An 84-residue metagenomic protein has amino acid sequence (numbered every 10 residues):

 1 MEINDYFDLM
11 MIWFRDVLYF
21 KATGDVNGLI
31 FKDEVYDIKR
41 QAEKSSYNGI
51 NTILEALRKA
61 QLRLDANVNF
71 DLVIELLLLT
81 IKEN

Functional and structural regions predicted by a protein language model:
M1-S45, R58-D65, L72, L76 (+1 more regions): AAA+ P-loop NTPase domains with strong preference for DNA replication initiators and clamp-loader complexes
K44-I53: Short glycine/proline-rich, acidic loop/turn segments that cap or connect secondary-structure elements
